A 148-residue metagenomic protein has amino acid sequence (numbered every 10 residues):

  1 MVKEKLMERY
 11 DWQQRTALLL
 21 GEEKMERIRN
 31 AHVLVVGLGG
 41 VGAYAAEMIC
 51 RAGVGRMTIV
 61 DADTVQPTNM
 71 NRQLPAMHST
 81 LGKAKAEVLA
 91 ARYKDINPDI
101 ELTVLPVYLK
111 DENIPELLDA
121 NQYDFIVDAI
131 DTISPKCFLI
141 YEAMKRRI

Functional and structural regions predicted by a protein language model:
M1-V33: N-terminal charged helix/coil linker that caps or initiates catalytic domains
R29-C50, R56-D61: Glycine-rich adenosine-cofactor-binding loop
V41-A46, A52, P67, I133-F138: Short glycine/serine/threonine-rich phosphate/pyrophosphate-binding segments that cradle anionic phosphate groups
V54, I59-N97: Glycine-rich phosphate-binding loop and adjoining beta1-alpha1-beta2 segment of Rossmann-like nucleotide-binding folds
A90-I114: S-adenosyl-L-methionine
E112-Q122: Short amphipathic alpha-helix with an adjacent loop that forms part of the alpha/beta core around
N121, I133-I148: Anionic-ligand binding region
